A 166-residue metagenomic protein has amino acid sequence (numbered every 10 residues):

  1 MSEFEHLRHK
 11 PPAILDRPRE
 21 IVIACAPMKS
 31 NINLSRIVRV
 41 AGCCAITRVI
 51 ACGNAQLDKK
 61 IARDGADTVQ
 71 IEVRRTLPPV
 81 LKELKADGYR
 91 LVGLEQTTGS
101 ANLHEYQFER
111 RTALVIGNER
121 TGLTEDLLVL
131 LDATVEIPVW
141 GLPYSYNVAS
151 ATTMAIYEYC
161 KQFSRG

Functional and structural regions predicted by a protein language model:
M1-G166: Post-transcriptional modification and biogenesis factors for structured RNAs of the translation apparatus
